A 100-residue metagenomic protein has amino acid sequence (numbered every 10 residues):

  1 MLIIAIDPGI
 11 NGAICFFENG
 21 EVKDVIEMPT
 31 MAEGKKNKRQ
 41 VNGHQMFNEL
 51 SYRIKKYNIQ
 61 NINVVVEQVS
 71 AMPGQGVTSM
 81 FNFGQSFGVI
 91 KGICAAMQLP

Functional and structural regions predicted by a protein language model:
M1-P100: Phosphate- and other anionic-substrate recognition elements at nucleic-acid/protein interfaces
